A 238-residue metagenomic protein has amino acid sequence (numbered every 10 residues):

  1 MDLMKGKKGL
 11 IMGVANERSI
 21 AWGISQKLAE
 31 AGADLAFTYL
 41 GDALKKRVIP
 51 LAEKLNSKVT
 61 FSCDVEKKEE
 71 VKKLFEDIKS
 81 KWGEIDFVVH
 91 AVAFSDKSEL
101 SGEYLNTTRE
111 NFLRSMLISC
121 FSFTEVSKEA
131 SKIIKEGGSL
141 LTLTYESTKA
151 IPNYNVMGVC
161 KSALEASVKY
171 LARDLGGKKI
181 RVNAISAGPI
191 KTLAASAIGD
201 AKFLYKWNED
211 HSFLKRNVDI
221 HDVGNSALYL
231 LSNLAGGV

Functional and structural regions predicted by a protein language model:
D2-F37: Canonical Rossmann dinucleotide-binding motif of NAD(H)/NADP(H)-dependent dehydrogenases/reductases, specifically
L3, G83, I133, R216-V238: C-terminal substrate-recognition "lid" of short-chain dehydrogenase/reductases
I11, V89, L141, V182-I185 (+1 more regions): Hydrophobic structural elements of the Rossmann-like NAD(P)H-binding subdomain that define the short-chain
G13-I20, A93-K128, K132, E136-G177 (+1 more regions): Catalytic loop of short-chain dehydrogenase/reductase
L28, E165-T192, L214, A235-V238: Conserved Rossmann-fold SDR core element
A33-R47: Conserved glycine-rich Rossmann-like NAD(P)H-binding loop of the short-chain dehydrogenase/reductase
I49, V156, G177, A187-S212: A glycine/serine/threonine-rich, flexible loop-to-helix segment that serves as the NAD(P) cofactor-binding "lid"
A52-E69: Rossmann-fold cofactor-recognition segment
